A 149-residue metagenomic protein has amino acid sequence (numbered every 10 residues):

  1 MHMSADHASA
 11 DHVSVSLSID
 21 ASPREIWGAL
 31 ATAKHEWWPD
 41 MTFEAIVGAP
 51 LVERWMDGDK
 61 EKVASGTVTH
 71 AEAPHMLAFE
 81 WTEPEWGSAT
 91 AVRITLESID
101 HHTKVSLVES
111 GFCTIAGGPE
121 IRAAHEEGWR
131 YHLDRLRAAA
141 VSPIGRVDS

Functional and structural regions predicted by a protein language model:
M1-E44: Hydrophobic ligand-binding cavity/cleft-lining segments
A10-S16, P50, V63, M76 (+2 more regions): Intrinsic-disorder/low-complexity, polar/charged segments enriched in Ser/Thr/Lys/Arg/Asp/Glu/Gln
L17, A64-H70, W81, T90-S98: Hydrophobic/aromatic beta-strand elements that line small-molecule binding cavities or substrate pockets in beta-rich
D20-R24, T69-H75, T95-K104: A short, structured loop/turn motif at beta-sheet edges
I26, L51-E53, V68, L77-F79 (+3 more regions): Hydrophobic pocket/interface hotspot
W38-E83: Glycine-rich portal/gate segments that line the openings of hydrophobic small-molecule binding cavities
P84-Y131, V147-S149: Beta-strand/loop substructures that line and gate deep hydrophobic ligand-binding cavities in soluble
R137-S149: Short, highly charged C-terminal tails/helix-capping segments
